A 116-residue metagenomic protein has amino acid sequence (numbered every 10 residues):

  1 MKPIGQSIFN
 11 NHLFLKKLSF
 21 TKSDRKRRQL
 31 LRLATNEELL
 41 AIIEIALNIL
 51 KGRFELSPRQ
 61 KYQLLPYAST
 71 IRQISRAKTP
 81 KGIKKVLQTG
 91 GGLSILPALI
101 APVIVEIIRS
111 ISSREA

Functional and structural regions predicted by a protein language model:
M1-V86: Terminal export/targeting leaders at protein ends
P80-I100, E115-A116: Membrane-penetrating hydrophobic segments
P102-A116: Short hydrophobic alpha-helical membrane-entry/anchor segments
